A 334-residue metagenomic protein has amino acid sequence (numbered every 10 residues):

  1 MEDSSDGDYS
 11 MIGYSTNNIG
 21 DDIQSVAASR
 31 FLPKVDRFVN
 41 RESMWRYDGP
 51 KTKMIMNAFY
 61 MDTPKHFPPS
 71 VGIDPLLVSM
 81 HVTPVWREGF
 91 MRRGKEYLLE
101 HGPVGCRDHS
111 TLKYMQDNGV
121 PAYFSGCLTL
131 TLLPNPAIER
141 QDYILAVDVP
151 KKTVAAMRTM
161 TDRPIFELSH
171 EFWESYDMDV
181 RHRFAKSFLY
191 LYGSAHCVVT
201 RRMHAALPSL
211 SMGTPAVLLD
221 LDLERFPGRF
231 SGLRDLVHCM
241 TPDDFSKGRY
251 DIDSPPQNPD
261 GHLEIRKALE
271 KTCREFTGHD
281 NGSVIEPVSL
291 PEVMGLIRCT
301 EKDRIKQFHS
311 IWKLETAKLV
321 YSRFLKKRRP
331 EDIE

Functional and structural regions predicted by a protein language model:
M1-E334: Active-site anion-handling motifs in enzyme catalytic cores
